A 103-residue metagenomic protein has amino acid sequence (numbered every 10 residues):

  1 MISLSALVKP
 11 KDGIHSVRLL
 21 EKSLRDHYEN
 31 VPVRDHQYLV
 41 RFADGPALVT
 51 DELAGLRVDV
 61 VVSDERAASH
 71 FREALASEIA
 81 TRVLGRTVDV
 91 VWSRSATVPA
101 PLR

Functional and structural regions predicted by a protein language model:
M1-D12, S16-L24: Short glycine-/aliphatic-rich beta-strand segments at the starts of folded cytosolic domains
M1-S3, L53-G55, G85: A general secondary-structure signal for short beta-strands and their flanking turns/coil in non-transmembrane regions
S3-L7, R41, D89-V91: Ser/Thr- (and often Asn-) enriched beta-sheet segments in non-cytosolic proteins
S16-R18, T50, A68-H70, A100: Short acidic, gly/pro-rich beta-turn/loop elements at beta-sheet edges and active-site/ligand-binding grooves
L19-Q37: Short, flexible N-terminal segments of the mature chain
P32-R66: Short, intrinsically disordered low-complexity segments
Y38-G45, R94-R103: Polar/charged, Gly/Pro-rich intrinsically disordered segments
S63-P99: C-terminal structural segments of small proteins and small subunits
